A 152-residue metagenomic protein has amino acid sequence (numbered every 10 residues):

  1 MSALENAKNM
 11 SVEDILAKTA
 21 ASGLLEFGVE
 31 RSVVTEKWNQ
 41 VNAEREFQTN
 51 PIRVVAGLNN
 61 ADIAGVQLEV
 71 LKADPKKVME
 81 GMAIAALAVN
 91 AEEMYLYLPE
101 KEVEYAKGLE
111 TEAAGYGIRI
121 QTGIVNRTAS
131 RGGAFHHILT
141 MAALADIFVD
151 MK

Functional and structural regions predicted by a protein language model:
M1-S32, A43, L87-K101, A113-T122 (+1 more regions): Iron-sulfur (Fe-S) cluster-binding modules
K8-I15, V34-K37, N50, D74 (+3 more regions): General structural feature for long, well-ordered alpha-helical segments within catalytic domains of soluble enzymes
E26-N50, L68-A73: Conserved alpha/beta core surface patches that mediate binding of polyanionic ligands
F27-G28, I63-Q67, I147-D150: Short helix/loop capping segments that flank catalytic or ligand/cofactor-binding pockets
P51-R53, E93: Structural motif
R53-Q67: Gly-rich Lys/Arg/Thr-decorated short loops/hinges at beta-loop-alpha junctions or inter-strand turns that position
D74-A88: Histidine-anchored nucleotide/phosphate-binding helix
E100-K152: Hydrophobic alpha-helical positions that pack around
